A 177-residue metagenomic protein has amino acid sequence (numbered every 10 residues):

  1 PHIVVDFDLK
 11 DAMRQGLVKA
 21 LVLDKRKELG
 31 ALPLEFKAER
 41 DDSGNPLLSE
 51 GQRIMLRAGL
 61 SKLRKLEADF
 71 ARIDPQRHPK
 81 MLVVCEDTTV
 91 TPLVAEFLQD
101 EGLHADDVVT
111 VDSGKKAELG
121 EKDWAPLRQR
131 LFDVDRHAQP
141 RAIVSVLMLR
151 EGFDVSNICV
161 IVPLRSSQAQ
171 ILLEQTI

Functional and structural regions predicted by a protein language model:
I3-W124: Conserved interdomain linker/interface between the two RecA-like ATPase lobes of SF2 helicase motors
G114-I177: Conserved RecA-like P-loop NTPase helicase motor core
